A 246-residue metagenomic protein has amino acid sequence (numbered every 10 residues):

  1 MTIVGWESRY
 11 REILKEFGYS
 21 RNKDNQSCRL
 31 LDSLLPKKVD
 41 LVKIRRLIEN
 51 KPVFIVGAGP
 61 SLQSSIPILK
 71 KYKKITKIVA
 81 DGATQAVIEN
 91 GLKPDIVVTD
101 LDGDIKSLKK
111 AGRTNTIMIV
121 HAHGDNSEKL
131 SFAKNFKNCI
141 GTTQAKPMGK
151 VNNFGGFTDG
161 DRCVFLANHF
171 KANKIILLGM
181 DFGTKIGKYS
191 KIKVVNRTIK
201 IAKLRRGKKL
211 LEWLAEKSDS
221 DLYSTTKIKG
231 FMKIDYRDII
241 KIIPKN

Functional and structural regions predicted by a protein language model:
M1-V53, Q63-S65, V194-R197, R205-N246: N-terminal donor/sugar-recognition subdomains of glycan-related enzymes, prototypically the membrane-proximal stem
L47, K73-T76, T84-N173: Acidic/Gly/His-enriched mid-domain segments of enzyme catalytic cores or analogous surface patches that mediate
V53-G57, I78, V98, I119 (+1 more regions): Structural motif
I55-P60, D159, K174-K188, S224-T226: Glycine-rich anion-binding loop/nest that anchors nucleotide
V56-L69, T76-I88: Glycine-rich N-terminal segment of FAD-binding domains in flavoprotein oxidoreductases, spanning the beta-loop-helix
A58-L62, A83-T84, D102-D104, D181-T184 (+1 more regions): Gly/Ser/Thr-rich loops at beta-strand to alpha-helix junctions that form or flank small-molecule/cofactor-binding
S64-P67, I88-E89, S107-K109, K129-L130 (+2 more regions): Short glycine-/acidic-enriched loop or helix-start segments at secondary-structure transitions that form or flank
G179-K209: Active-site phosphate/oxyanion-binding loops
